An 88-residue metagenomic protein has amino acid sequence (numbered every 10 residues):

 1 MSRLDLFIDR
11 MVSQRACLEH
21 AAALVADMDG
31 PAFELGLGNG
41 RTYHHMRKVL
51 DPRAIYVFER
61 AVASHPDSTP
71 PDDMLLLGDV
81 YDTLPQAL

Functional and structural regions predicted by a protein language model:
M1-P31, K48: Class I SAM-dependent methyltransferase Rossmann-like catalytic core, especially the SAM/SAH-binding loop
C17, K48-D51, S68, D79: Intrinsic structural disorder/low-complexity segments
D27-D29, L50-P52, T69-D73: Short glycine/proline-enriched coil/turn segments at helix->beta-strand junctions
E34: Class I SAM-dependent methyltransferase core
G38-G40: Conserved glycine-rich SAM-binding loop
A54-E59: Conserved SAM-binding motif I beta-strand of class I
S64-L88: S-adenosyl-L-methionine
